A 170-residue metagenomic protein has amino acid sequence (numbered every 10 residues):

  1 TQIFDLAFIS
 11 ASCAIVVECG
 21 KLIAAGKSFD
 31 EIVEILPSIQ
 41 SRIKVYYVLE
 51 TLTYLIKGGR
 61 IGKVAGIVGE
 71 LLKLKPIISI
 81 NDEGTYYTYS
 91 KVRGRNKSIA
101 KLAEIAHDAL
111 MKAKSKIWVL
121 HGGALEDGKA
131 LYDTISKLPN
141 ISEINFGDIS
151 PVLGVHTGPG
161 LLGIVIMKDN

Functional and structural regions predicted by a protein language model:
T1, A7-N170: Mixed-charge interfacial surface used for oligomerization/domain docking and macromolecular partner engagement
